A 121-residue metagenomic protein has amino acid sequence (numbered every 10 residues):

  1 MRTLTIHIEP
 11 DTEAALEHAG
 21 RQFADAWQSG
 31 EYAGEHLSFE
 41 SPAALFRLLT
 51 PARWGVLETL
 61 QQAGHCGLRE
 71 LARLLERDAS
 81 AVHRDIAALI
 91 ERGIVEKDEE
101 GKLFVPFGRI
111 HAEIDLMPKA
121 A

Functional and structural regions predicted by a protein language model:
M1-A26: General nucleic-acid-binding
W27-G55: Short alpha-helical segments that sit at the start of domains
F46-A52, G67, E99-A121: Short, cationic-aromatic polyanion-contact patches
P51-H65: Short amphipathic alpha-helical interface segments
L68-L74: A short acidic, leucine-rich amphipathic alpha-helix
L71, V82, I86-I90: Basic amphipathic alpha-helical segments that dock to polyanions
E91-E100: A short, conserved structural fragment
